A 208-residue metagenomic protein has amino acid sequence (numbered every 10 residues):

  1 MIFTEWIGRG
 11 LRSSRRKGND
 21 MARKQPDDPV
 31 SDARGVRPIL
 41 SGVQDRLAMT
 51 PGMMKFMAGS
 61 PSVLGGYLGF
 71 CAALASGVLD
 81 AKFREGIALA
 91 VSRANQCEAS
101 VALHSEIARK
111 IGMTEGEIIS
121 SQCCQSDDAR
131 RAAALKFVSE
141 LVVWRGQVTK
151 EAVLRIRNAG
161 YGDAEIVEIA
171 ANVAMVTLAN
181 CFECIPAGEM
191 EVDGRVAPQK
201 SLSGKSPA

Functional and structural regions predicted by a protein language model:
F3-A208: Hydrophobic alpha-helical segments
